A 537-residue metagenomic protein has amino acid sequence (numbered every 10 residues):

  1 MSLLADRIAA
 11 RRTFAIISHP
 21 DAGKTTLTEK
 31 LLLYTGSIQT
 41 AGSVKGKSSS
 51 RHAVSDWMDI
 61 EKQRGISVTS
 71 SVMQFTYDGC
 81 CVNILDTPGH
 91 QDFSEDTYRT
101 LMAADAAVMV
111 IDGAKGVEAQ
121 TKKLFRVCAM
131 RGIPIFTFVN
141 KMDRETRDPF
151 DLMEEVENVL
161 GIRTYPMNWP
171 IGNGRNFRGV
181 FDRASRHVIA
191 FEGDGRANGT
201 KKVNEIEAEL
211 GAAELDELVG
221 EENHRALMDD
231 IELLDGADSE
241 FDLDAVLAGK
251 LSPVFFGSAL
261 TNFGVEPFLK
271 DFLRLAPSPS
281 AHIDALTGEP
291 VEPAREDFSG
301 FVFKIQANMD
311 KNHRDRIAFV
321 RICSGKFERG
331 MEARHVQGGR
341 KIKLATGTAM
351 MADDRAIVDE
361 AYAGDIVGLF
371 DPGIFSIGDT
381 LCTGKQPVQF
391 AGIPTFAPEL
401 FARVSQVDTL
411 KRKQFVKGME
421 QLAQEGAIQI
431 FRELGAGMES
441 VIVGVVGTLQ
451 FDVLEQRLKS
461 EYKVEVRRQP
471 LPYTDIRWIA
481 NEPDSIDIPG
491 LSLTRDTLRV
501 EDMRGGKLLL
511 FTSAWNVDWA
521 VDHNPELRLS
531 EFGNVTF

Functional and structural regions predicted by a protein language model:
M1-F537: Structural and coupling elements of P-loop NTPases
